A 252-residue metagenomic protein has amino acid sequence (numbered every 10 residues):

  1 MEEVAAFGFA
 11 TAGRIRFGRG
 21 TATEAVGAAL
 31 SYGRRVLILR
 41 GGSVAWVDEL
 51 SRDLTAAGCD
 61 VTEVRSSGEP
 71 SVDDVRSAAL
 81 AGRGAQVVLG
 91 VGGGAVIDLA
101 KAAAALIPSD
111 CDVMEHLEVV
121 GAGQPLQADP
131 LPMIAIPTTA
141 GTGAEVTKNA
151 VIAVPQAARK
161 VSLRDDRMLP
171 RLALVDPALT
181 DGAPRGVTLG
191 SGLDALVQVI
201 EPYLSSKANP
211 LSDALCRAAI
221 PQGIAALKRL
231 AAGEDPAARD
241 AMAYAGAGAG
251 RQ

Functional and structural regions predicted by a protein language model:
M1-V87: ATP/NTP phosphate-donor binding region
G13-G18, G42, S67-P70, G92-A95 (+5 more regions): Catalytic cores of large soluble enzymes that bind and process phosphate-bearing ligands
T23, A95-I97, A140-T142, D181 (+1 more regions): Glycine-rich nucleotide phosphate-binding loop and flanking beta-alpha elements of Rossmann-like dinucleotide-binding
A25, L50, A100-A103, G223: Hydrophobic packing residues within well-ordered alpha-helices of enzyme cores
D73-V175: Glycine/threonine-rich beta-strand-loop-alpha-helix active-site module that forms ligand/phosphate-binding
N149-Q252: Carboxylate- and glycine-rich phosphate/diphosphate-binding segment that chelates Mg2+/Mn2+
